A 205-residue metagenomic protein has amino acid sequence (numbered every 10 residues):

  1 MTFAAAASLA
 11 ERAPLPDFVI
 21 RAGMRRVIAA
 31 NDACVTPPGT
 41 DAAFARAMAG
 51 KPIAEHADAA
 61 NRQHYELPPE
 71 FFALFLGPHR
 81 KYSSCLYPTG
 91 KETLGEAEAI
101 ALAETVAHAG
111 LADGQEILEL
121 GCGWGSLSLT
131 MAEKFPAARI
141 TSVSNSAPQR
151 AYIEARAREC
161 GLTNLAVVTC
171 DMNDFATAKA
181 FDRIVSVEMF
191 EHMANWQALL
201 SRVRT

Functional and structural regions predicted by a protein language model:
T2-A73: N-terminal auxiliary segments of SAM/dcSAM-dependent transferases
A45-L111: Class I SAM-dependent transferase core
G114-G123: Conserved class I S-adenosyl-L-methionine
W124-P136: Conserved SAM-binding loop of SAM-dependent methyltransferases across substrates and taxa, primarily the Class I
R139-S144: Conserved SAM-binding motif I beta-strand of class I
E159-M172: Conserved SAM-binding strand-loop segment of SAM-dependent methyltransferases
N173-I184: A short acidic, Gly/Pro-enriched loop at the edge of an enzyme's catalytic core that lines a small-molecule cofactor
Q197-T205: A short glycine-rich, Lys/Arg-flanked "PGG" loop and its adjoining helix->strand segment in the class I
